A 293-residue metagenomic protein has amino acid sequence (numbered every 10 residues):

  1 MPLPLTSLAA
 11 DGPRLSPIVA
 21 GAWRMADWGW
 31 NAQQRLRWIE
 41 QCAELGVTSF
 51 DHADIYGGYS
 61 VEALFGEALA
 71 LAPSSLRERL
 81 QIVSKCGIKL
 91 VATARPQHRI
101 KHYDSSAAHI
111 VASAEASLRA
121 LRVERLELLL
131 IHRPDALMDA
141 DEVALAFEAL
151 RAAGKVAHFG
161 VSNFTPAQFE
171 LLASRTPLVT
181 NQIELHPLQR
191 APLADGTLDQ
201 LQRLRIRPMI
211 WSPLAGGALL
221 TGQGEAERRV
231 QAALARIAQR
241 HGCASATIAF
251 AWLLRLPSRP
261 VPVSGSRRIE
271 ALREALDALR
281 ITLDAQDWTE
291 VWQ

Functional and structural regions predicted by a protein language model:
M1-Q81: N-terminal binding-site loop/beta-alpha segment at the start of enzyme catalytic domains that lines or forms
A9-D27, V83-K101, R125, L130: N-terminal small/glycine-rich loop or linker at the start of catalytic domains across soluble metabolic enzymes
A9-R14, E44, A68-Q81, L118-R122 (+3 more regions): Acidic (Asp/Glu)-rich catalytic clusters
G29-C42, S105-L121, T165-F169: Short, acidic/polar
W30-R37, S60, L64, H98-H109 (+3 more regions): Alpha-helix N-cap and loop-to-helix initiation/capping positions
V47, V123-L126, V156, L178: A structural motif
L118-L137: Active-site groove signature of glycoside hydrolases
P134-Q293: Beta/alpha (TIM)-barrel catalytic core signal, keyed to glycine-rich beta->alpha loops juxtaposed to Asp/Glu that bind
